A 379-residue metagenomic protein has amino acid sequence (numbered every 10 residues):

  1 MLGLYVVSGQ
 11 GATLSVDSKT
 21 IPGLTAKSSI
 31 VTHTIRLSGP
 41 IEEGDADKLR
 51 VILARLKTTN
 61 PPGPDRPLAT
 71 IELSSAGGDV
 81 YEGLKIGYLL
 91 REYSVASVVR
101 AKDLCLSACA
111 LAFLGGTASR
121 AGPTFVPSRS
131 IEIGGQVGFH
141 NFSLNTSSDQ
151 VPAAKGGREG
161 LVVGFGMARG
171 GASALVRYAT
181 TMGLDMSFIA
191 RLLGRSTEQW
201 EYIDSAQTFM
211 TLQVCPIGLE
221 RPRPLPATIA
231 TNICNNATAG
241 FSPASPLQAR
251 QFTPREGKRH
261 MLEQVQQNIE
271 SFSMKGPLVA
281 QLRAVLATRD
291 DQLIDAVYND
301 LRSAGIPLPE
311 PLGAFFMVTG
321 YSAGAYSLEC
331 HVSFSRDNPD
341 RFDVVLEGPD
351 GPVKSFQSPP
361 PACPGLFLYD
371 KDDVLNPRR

Functional and structural regions predicted by a protein language model:
M1-Y5: Bacterial N-terminal signal peptides
G9-S15, G218: Boundary at the C-terminal end of the N-terminal hydrophobic targeting segment
I21-G135, N141: Cleft-lining beta-strand/loop regions that shape enzyme active-site pockets
A69-T70, H140-A237: Charged, glycine-interspersed solvent-exposed loop segments at helix/strand-loop junctions that cap or gate access
L73, K102, A118-Q150, R169-S173 (+4 more regions): Proline/Glycine/Serine-rich low-complexity intrinsically disordered segments that serve as flexible stalks/linkers
L106, V214-P216, I233-N235, E329-H331 (+1 more regions): Sequence contexts marking disulfide-bonded cysteines in secreted/extracellular proteins
I217-L282: Charge-rich interaction segments
H260-R379: Extended non-globular C-terminal regions
